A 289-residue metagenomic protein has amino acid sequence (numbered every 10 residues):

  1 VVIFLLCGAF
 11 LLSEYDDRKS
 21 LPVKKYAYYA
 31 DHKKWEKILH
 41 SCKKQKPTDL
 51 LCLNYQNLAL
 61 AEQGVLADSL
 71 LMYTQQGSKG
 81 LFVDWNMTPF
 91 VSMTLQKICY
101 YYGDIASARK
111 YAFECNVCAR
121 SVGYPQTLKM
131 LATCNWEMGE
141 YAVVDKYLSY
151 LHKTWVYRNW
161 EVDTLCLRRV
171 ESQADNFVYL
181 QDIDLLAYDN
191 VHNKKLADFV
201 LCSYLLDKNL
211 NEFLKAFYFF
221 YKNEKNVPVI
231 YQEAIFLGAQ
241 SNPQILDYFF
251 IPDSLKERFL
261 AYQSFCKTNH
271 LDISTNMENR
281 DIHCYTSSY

Functional and structural regions predicted by a protein language model:
V2-D17: Internal/C-terminal transmembrane anchor helices
S13-Q173, Y188-D189, K194-D207: Soluble catalytic regions of membrane-associated enzymes that act on cell-envelope and secretory-pathway components
A27, D145, S149, N211-L214 (+4 more regions): Generic detector of well-ordered alpha-helical segments enriched in charged/polar residues, highlighting helical
W155, K208, E224, C266-N269: Short, flexible helical or helix-coil boundary motifs
N176-L185: Short linear interaction motifs
D189, C202, N209, N226-I235 (+1 more regions): Secondary-structure junction/capping motif
N209-K256: Intrinsically disordered, low-complexity segments enriched in Gly and acidic/Ser/Thr residues that form flexible
P243-Y289: Terminal, low-structured helical/coil segments at or just beyond the last alpha-helical repeat
